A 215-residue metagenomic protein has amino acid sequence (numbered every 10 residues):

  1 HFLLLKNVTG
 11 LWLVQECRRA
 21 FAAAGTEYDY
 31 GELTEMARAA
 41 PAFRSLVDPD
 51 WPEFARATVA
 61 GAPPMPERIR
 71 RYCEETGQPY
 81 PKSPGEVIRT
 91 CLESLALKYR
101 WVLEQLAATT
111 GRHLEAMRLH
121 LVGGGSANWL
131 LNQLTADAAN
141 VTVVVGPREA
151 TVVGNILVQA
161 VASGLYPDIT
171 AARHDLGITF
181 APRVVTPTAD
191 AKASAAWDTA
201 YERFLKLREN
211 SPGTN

Functional and structural regions predicted by a protein language model:
H1-R118, A127-T151, L157-A189, A196-N215: Active-site core segments that coordinate phosphate-bearing ligands/cofactors across diverse enzyme families
G124: Glycine-rich Rossmann-fold phosphate-binding loop(s) that bind the pyrophosphate of adenine dinucleotide cofactors
